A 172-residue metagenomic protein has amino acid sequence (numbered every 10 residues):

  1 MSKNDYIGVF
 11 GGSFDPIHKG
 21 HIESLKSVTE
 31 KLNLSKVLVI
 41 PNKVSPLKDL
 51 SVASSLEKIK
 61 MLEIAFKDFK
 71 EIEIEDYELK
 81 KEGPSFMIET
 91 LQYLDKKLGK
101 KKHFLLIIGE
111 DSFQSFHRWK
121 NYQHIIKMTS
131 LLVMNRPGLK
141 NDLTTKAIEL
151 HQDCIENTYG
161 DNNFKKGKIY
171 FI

Functional and structural regions predicted by a protein language model:
M1-I172: Nucleotidyltransferase catalytic core that binds NTPs
